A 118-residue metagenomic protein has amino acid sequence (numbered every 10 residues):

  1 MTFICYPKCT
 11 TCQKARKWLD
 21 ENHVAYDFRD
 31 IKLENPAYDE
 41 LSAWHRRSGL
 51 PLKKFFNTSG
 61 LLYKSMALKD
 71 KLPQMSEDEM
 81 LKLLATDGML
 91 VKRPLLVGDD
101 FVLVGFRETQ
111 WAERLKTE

Functional and structural regions predicted by a protein language model:
M1-N22, Y26-I31: Local sequence-structure signature of Cys/Sec-based thiol-disulfide redox active-site neighborhoods
L33-E118: Thiol/selenol-based redox catalytic cores and closely related redox-interacting motifs
